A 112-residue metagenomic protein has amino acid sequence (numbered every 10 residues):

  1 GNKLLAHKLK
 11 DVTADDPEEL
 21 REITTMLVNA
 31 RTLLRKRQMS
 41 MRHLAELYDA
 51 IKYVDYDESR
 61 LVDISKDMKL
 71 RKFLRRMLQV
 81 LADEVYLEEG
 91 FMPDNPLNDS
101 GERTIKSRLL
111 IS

Functional and structural regions predicted by a protein language model:
G1-S112: Conserved NTP-donor binding/palm subdomain of two-metal-ion nucleotidyltransferases/polymerases, i.e., the charged
